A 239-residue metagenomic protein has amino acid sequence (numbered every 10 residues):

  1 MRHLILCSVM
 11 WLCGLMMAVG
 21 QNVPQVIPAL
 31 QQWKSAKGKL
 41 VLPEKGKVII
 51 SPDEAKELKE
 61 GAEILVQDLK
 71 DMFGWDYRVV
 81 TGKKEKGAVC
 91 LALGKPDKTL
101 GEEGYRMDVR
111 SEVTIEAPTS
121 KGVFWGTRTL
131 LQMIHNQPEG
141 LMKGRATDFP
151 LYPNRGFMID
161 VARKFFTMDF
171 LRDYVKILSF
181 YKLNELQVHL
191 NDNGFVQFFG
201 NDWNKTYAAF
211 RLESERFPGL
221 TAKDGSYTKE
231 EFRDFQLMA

Functional and structural regions predicted by a protein language model:
M1-I5: Positively charged n-region of N-terminal signal peptides that target proteins for export
W11, A18-P150: Acidic, contiguous N-terminal accessory segments
D68, K98-A239: Feature activates predominantly on carbohydrate-active enzymes
